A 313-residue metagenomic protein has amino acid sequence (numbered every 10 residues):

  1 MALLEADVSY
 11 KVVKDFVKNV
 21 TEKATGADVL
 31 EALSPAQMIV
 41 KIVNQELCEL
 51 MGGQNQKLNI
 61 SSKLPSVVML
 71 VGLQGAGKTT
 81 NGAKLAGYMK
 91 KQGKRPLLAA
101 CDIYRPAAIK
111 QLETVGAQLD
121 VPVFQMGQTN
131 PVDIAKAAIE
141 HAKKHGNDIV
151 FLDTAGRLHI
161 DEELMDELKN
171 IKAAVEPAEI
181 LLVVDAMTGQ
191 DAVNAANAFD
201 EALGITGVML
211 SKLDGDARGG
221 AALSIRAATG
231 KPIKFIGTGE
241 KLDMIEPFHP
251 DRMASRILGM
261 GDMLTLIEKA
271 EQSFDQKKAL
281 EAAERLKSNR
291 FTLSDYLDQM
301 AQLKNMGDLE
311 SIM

Functional and structural regions predicted by a protein language model:
M1-C101, A108-Q128, I134-T154: Primarily NTPase-proximal linker/entry elements flanking Walker-type ATP/GTP-binding cores
M1-L3, N19, M253, L266 (+2 more regions): A general alpha-helix detector
S9-V13, G259, D275, T292 (+1 more regions): Helix N-cap / loop-to-helix initiation motif
E22, G26, Q276, N305-M306: AAA+ ATPase "lid" subdomain C-terminal helix
K136-I139, K143, N147, H159 (+2 more regions): Conserved phosphate-handling catalytic cores of large alpha/beta enzymes
E281, K287-M313: Terminal-proximal interaction/regulatory segments of ATP-powered molecular machines
